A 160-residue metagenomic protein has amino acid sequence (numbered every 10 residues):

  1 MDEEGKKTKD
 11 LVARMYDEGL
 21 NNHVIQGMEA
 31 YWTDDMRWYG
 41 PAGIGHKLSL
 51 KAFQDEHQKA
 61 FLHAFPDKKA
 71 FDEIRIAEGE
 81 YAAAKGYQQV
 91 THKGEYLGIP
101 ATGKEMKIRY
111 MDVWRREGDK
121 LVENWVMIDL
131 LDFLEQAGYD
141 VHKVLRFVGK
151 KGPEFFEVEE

Functional and structural regions predicted by a protein language model:
M1-A30, D34, H142-E160: Short, low-complexity N-terminal intrinsically disordered segments enriched in polar/charged residues
T8-Y16, W38, F61, M111-W114 (+2 more regions): Short, structured motif recognition centered on aromatic/hydrophobic residues
I25-Y81, Y87-V90: A solvent-exposed, acidic/Ser-Thr-rich amphipathic alpha-helical stretch
A42, T91-M106: A cross-kingdom feature marking solvent-exposed beta-strand/loop segments within repeated, beta-rich binding/scaffold
R75-A83, R115-V122: A short, structured loop/turn motif at beta-sheet edges
K107-E135: Short beta-strand edge/turn micro-motifs at domain boundaries
